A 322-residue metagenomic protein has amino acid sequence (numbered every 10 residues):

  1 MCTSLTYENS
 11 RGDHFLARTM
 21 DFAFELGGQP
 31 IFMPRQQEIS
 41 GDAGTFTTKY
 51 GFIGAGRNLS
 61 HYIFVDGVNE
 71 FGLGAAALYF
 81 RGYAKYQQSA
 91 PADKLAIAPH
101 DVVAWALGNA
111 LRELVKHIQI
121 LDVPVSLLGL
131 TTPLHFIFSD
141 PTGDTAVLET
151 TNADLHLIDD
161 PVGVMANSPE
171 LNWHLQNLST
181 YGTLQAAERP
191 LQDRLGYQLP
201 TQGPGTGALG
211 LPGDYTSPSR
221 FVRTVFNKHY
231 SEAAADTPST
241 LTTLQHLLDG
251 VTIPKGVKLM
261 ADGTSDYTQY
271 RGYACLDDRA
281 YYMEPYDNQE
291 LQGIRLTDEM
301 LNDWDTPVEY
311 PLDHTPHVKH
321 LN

Functional and structural regions predicted by a protein language model:
M1-H14, T131-T132, P141-G143, V164-N322: C-terminus-biased signal that marks the final domain/tail of proteins
M1-K94, P311, K319-N322: A contiguous strand-loop segment
L16, A75-A77, V147, Y281-E284: Short hydrophobic/aromatic-rich beta-strand segments that constitute the beta-sheet cores of beta-sandwich/beta-barrel
F22-F24, R81-Y83, N152-H156, D287-L291: Short, surface-exposed beta-strand-loop junctions and turns on beta-sheet-rich folds
F46-Y50, H117-D122, G250-V257: Short Pro/Gly-enriched beta-strand edge/turn motifs at strand-loop
P91-V125, L130, T237, L241-L244: Proteins synthesized as precursors that undergo proteolytic processing into mature forms
H117-H156: Catalytic cofactor-binding cores of redox enzymes
A153-A166: Acidic, His- and aromatic-enriched active-site or binding-groove loops in soluble protein domains that engage sugars
